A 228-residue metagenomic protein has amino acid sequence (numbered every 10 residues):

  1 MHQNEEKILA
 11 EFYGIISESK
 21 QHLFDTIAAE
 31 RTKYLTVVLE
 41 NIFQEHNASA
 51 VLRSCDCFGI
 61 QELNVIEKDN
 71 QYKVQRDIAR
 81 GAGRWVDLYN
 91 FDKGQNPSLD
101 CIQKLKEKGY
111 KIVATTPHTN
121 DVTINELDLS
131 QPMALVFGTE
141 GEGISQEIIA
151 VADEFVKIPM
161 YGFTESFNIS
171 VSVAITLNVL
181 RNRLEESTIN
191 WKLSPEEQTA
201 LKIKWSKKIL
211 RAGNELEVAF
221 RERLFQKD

Functional and structural regions predicted by a protein language model:
M1-I15: N-terminal-biased segments
G14-N120, V179-E185, I189-D228: RNA substrate-binding interface of SAM-dependent RNA methyltransferases
E40-N41, F137, Y161, E165: Glycine- and other small-residue-rich loops at beta-strand/loop junctions that grip anionic moieties
A50-V51, D77, N125-E126, E147-A150 (+1 more regions): Short amphipathic alpha-helical segments
A79-R84, S130-M133, I175: Short, hinge-like loop/turn segments at secondary-structure boundaries
A114-M160: Active-site/ligand-binding-proximal alpha/beta "capping" segment
I148-E197: Structured adenosyl-cofactor binding patch, chiefly the S-adenosyl-L-methionine
